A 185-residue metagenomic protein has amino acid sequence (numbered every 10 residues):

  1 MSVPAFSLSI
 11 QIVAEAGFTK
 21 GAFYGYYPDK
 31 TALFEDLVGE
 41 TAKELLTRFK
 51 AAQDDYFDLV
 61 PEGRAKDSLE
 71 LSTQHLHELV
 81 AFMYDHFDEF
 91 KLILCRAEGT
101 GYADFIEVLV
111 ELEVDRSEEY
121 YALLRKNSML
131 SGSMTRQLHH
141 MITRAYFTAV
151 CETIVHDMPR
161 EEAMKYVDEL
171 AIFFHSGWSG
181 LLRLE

Functional and structural regions predicted by a protein language model:
S2-L37: Helix-turn-helix
Q11, E15, A32-Y56, E70 (+4 more regions): Alpha-helical structural segments
E44-D55, L59, E89, A145-T153: Solvent-exposed, amphipathic alpha-helical segments
L59-A65, I93-T100, N127-S131: Short linear capping/connector segments at secondary-structure termini
E62, K66-D88, H140, R144 (+4 more regions): Amphipathic alpha-helical segments that line or abut small-molecule/effector binding pockets and mediate allosteric
Q74-D85, G99-K126, R136-F147: Amphipathic alpha-helical packing segments from all-alpha helical-bundle domains
I93-V110, A163-W178: C-terminal/domain-terminus segments
Y120-F173, L182-E185: Hydrophobic/aromatic-rich alpha-helical bundle segments in the mid-to-C-terminal region
